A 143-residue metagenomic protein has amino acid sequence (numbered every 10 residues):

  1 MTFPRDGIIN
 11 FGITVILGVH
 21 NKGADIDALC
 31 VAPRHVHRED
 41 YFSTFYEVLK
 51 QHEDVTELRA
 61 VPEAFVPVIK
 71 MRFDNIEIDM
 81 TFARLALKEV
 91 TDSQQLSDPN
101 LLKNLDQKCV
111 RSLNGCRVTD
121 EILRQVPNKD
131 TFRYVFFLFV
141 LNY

Functional and structural regions predicted by a protein language model:
M1-Y41: Active-site nucleotide-donor binding segment shared across nucleotidyl transfer reactions
F3, H52-V55: Short secondary-structure boundary micro-motifs
I8-L17, F45, L58-V68: Short amphipathic alpha-helical segments embedded in low-complexity Lys/Glu-rich regions
I9-G12, D25-C30, L49, I69-M71 (+2 more regions): Structural signal for hydrophobic/aromatic residues that build the beta-strand cores of folded beta-sheet domains
N10, D27, V31, Q51 (+2 more regions): Generic, low-specificity signal for short hydrophobic/alpha-helical stretches with a mild N-terminal bias, encompassing
N21-G23, S43-T44, R111-R117: Short amphipathic alpha-helical segments, especially helix-boundary/capping motifs
R38-E53: A short, contiguous, amphipathic alpha-helix enriched in charged residues
D54-Y143: Catalytic cores of NTP-dependent nucleotidyl/adenyl transfer enzymes across multiple folds
